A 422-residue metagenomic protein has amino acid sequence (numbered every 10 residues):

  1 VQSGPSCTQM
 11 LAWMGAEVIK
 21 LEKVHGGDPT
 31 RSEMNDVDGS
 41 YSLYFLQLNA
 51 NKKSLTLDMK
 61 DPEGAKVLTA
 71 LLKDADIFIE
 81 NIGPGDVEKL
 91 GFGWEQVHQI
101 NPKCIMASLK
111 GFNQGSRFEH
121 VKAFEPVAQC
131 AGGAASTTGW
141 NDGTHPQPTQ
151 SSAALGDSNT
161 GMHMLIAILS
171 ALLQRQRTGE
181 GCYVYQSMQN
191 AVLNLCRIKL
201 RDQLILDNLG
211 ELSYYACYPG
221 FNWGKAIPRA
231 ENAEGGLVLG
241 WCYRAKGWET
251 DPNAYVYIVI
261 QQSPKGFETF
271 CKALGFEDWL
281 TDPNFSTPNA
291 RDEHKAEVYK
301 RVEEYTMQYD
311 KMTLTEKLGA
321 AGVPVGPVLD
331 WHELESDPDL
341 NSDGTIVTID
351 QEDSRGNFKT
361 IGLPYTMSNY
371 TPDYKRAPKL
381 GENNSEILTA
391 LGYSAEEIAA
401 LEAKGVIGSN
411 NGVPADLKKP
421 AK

Functional and structural regions predicted by a protein language model:
V1-E180, K379, S385-K422: N-terminal helix-loop segment corresponding to the beta1-alpha1 unit of nucleotide/adenylate-binding folds
L90, Y305-L318, L401: Vicinal oxygen chelate
G115, A131-D310, G344-R355, K422: Acidic, glycine-rich segments within the central catalytic cores of soluble metabolic enzymes that bind/position
T313, T348-Q351, T360, K375 (+1 more regions): Long, compositionally biased
G319-L340: Conserved PLP cofactor-binding pocket of PLP-dependent enzymes
Q351-E402: Flexible, small-/acidic-enriched active-site or ligand-binding loops
